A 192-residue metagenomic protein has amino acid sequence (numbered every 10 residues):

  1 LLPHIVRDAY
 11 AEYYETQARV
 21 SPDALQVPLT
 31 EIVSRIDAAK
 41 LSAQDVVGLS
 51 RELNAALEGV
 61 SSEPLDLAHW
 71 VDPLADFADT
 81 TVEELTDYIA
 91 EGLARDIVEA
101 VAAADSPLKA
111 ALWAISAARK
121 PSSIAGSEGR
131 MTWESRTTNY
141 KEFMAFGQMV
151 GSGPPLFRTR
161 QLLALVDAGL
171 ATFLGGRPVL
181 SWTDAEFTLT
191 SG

Functional and structural regions predicted by a protein language model:
L1-G192: Flavin (primarily FAD) cofactor-binding/catalytic cores of flavoenzymes
